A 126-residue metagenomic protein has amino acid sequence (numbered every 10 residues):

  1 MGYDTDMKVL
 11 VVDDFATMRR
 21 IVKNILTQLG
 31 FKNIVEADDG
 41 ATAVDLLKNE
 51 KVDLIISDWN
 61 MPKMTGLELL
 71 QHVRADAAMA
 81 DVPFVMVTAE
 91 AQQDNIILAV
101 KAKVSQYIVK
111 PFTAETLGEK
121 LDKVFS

Functional and structural regions predicted by a protein language model:
A16-V35: Two-component/phosphorelay signaling modules centered on CheY-like receiver
K23, E68, A91-Q106: Alpha4 helix (beta4-alpha4-beta5 surface) of REC/receiver domains from two-component response regulators
E36-L54: Acidic, metal-coordinating helix/loop segments flanking the phosphotransfer/catalytic sites of two-component signaling
D39-T42, T65-Q71: Acidic catalytic/metal-coordinating carboxylates
I56-D58: Active-site T/S-Asp motif of two-component receiver
M61: Receiver (REC) domain active-site loop signature in two-component systems and cognate sites in sensor histidine kinases
F112-L121: C-terminal output helix
